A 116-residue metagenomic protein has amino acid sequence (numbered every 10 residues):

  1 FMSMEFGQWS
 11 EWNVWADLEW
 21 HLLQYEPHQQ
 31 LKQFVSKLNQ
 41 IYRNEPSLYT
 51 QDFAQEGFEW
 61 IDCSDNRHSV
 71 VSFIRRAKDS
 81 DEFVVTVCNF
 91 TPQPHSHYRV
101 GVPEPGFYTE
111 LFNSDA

Functional and structural regions predicted by a protein language model:
M4-A116: Carbohydrate-interacting/catalytic domains
